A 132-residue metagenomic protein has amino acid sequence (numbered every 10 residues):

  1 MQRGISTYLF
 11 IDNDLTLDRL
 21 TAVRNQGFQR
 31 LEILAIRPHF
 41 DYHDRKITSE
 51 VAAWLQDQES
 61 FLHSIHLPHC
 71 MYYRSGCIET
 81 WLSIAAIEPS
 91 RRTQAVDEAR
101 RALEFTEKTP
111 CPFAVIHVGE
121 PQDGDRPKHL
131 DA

Functional and structural regions predicted by a protein language model:
Q2-T7, L31-I33, L62-L67, A114-I116: Hydrophobic faces of well-ordered beta-strands that scaffold small-molecule active sites in alpha/beta enzyme cores
I5-T7, R37-H39, L82, A86-S90: Short, contiguous strand/loop micro-motifs
T7-D14: Short polar catalytic/cofactor-binding loops
F10, P38, H69-C70, P121: Short, solvent-exposed loop/turn segments at secondary-structure junctions
D12, D44, A95: Charged, low-complexity surface patches
L17, D57, R74-A132: Active-site acidic/histidine proton-transfer and metal-coordination neighborhood in alpha/beta enzyme cores
D18-G27, Y42-G76, L103-P110: Acidic (Asp/Glu)-rich catalytic clusters
E32-Q58, V118-E120, G124-D125: Glycine-rich, proline-tolerant flexible connector loops at the mouths of alpha/beta enzymes
